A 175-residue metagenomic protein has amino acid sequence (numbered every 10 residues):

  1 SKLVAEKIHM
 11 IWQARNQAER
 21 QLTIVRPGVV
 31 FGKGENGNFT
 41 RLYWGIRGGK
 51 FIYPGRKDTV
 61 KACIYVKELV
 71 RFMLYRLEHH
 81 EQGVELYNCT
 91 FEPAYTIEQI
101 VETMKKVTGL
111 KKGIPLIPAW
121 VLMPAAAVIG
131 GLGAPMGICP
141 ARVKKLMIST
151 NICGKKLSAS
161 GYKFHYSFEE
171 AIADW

Functional and structural regions predicted by a protein language model:
S1-E6, V29-G32, T59-I64, A94 (+1 more regions): Short-chain dehydrogenase/reductase
S1-T23: Active-site Tyr-X1-5-Lys
R20-R41: Flexible, glycine-rich beta-alpha linker
E35-R41, G55-L77, V84-N88: Substrate-positioning beta->alpha
R41-V66, K106, K111-T150: Alpha-helical membrane-targeting segments
V66, I97, F164-F168: Amphipathic alpha-helical segment in the mid-to-C-terminal domain of diverse UDP/GDP-sugar glycosyltransferases
Y75-I138, I172-D174: Mid/C-terminal beta-alpha module of Rossmann-like enzyme folds, strongest in SDR-family dehydrogenases/epimerases
G154-A159, K163-W175: Amphipathic terminal alpha-helices
